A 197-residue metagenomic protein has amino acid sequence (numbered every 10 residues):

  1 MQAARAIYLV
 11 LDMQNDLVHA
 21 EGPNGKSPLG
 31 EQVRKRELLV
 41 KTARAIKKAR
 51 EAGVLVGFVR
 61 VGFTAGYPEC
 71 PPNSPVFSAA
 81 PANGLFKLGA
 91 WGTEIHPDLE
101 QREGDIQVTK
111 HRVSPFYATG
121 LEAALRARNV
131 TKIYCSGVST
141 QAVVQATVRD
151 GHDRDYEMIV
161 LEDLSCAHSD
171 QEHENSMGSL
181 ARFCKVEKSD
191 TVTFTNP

Functional and structural regions predicted by a protein language model:
M1-I7, R44-A52, F63, E69 (+1 more regions): Active-site-adjacent betaalpha module
A4, G22-A49, G53-F58: A short alpha/beta connector and helix-capping loop motif
L9, V18-H19: Short glycine-rich His-centered loop
Q14-N15: Positively charged, low-complexity intrinsically disordered leader regions
H19-G25, C70-P75: Short, flexible, mixed-charge acidic loops at enzyme active sites
